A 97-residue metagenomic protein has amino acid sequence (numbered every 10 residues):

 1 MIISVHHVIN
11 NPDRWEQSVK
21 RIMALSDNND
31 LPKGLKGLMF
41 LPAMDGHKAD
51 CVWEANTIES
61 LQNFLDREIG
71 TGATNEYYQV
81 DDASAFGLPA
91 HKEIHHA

Functional and structural regions predicted by a protein language model:
M1-K48, E54-D66, G70-T71, V80-A97: Short S/T/G/P-rich N-terminal loop/turn motif that feeds into the first structured element of a domain
